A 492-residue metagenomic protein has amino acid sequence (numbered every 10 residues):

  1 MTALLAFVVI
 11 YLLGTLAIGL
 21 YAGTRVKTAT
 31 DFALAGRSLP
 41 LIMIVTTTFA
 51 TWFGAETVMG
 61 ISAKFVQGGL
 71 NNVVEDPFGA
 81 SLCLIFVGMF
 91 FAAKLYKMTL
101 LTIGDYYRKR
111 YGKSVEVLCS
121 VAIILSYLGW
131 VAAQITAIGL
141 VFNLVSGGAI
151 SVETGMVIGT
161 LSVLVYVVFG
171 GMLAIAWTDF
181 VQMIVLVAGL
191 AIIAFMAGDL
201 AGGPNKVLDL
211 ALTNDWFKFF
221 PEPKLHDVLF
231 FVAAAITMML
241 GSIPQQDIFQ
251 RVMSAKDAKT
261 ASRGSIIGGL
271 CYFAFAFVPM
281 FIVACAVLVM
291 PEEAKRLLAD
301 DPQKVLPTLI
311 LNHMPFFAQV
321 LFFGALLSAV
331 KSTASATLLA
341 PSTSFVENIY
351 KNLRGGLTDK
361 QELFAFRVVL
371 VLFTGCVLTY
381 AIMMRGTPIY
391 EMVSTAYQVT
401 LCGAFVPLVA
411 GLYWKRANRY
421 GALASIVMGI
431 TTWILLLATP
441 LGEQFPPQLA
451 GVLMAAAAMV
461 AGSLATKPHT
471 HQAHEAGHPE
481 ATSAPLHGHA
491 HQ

Functional and structural regions predicted by a protein language model:
M1-Q492: Membrane-embedded helix-loop-helix hairpins and adjacent transmembrane boundary segments in multi-pass transporters
